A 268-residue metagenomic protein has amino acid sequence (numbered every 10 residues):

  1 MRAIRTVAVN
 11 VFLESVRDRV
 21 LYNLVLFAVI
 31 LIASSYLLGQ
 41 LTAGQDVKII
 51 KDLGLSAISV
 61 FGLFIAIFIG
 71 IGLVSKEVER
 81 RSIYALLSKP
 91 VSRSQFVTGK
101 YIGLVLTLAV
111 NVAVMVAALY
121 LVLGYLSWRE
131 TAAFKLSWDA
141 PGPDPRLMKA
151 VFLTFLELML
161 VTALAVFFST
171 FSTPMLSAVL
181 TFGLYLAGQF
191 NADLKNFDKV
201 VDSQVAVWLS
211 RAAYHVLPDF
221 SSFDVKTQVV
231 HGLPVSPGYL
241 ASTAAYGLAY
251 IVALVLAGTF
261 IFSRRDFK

Functional and structural regions predicted by a protein language model:
M1-Y22: Aromatic- and glycine-rich beta-strand/loop motifs that create alpha-glucan
E14, S75, L86-S88, A165 (+1 more regions): Helix-capping/transition residues at the boundaries of transmembrane alpha-helices and the short helical linkers
R19-Q40, S56-I67, S177-Q189: Hydrophobic alpha-helical transmembrane segments of multi-pass membrane transport/permease proteins
L24-A28, K100-Y101, L108-A109, T181-F182 (+1 more regions): Residue-level recognition of transmembrane alpha-helices in multi-pass small-molecule transporters/permeases
I32-L73, V97-F171, F197-K199, S210-Y214 (+1 more regions): Secretory targeting signals
Y36, T227-K268: Alpha-helical transmembrane segments of multi-pass membrane transporters/translocases
I67-L87, V91-R93: Transmembrane helix boundary and interhelical loop/hinge segments in multi-pass membrane proteins
E77, P90, F171-S172, R264: Helix-loop interface residues and adjacent transmembrane-helix termini in multi-pass membrane transporters, primarily
